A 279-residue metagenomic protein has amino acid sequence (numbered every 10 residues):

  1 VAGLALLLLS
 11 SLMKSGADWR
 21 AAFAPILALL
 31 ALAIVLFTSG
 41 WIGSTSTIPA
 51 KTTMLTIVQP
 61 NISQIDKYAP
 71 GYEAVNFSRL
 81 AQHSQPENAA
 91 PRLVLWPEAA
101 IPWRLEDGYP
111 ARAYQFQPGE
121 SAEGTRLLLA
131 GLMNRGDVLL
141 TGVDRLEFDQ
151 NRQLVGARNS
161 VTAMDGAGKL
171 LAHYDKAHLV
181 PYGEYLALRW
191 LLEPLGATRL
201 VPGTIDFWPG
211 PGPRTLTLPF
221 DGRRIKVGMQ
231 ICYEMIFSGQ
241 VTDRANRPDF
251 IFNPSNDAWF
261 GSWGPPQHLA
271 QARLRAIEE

Functional and structural regions predicted by a protein language model:
V1-E279: Enzyme catalytic cores with a strong preference for nitrogen-chemistry domains
